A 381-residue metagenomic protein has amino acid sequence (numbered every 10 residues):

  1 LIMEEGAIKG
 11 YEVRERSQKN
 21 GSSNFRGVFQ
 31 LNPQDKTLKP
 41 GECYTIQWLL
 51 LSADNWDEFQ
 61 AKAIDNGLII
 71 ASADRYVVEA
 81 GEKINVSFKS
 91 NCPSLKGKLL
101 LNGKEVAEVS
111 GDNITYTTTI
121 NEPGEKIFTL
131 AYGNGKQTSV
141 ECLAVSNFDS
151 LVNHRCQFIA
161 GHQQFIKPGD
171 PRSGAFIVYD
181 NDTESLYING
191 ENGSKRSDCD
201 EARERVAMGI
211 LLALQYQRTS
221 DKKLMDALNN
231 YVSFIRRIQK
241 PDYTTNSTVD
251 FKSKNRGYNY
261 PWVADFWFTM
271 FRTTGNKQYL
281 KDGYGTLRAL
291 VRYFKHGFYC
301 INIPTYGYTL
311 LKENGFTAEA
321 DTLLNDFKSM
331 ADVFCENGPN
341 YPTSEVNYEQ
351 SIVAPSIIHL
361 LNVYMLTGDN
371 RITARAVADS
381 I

Functional and structural regions predicted by a protein language model:
L1-V77: Beta-strand-rich recognition/accessory modules
F29-P33, N85-V86, I114-T118, K281: Generic recognition of long tandem-repeat/solenoid scaffolds
P33, K39-W48, S52-G67, F128-S139 (+3 more regions): Conserved structural scaffold segments of CAZyme catalytic domains across common CAZy folds
P40-G41, V78-K83, G111: Solvent-exposed, conformationally flexible loop/turn segments
Q60-G81, T138-V178: Low-complexity, Pro/Ser/Thr- and charge-rich linker/hinge segments at domain boundaries
E82-C92: Aromatic/hydrophobic beta-strand junction motif of beta-rich domains
C92-V152: Extended acidic/polar, glycine-enriched regions that form or flank non-catalytic beta-rich accessory modules
F148-I381: Catalytic cores of extracellular degradative/oxidative enzymes
